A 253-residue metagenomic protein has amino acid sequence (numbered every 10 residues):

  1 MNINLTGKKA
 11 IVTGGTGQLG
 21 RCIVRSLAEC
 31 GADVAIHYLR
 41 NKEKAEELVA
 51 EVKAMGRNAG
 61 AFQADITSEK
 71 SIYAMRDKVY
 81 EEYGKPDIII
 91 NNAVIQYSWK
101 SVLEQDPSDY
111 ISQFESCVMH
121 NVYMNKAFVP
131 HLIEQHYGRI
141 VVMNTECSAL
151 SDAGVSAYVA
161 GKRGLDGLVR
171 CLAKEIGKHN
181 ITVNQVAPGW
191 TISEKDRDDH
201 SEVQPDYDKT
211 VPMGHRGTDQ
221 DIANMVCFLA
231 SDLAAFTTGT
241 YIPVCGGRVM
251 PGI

Functional and structural regions predicted by a protein language model:
N4, W99, L150, C227 (+1 more regions): Short C-terminal tail/terminal secondary-structure segment of NAD(P)H-dependent dehydrogenase/reductase domains
K9, T16-G17: Conserved glycine-rich cofactor-binding loop
K42, Q63-M75, P107, Q220-D221: The beta1-alpha1 cofactor-binding region of Rossmann-like NAD(H)/NADP(H)-dependent oxidoreductases
Y73, I95-I111, G154-A157, D196-S201: Conserved mid-core segment of classical short-chain dehydrogenase/reductases
D87, L103-V122, Y137, V141 (+2 more regions): Catalytic Tyr-X3-Lys loop
V94-Q96, D109, Q113, R139-G164 (+2 more regions): Catalytic loop of short-chain dehydrogenase/reductase
P130, K174-K178, A235: Alpha-helical segment proximal to the catalytic Tyr-Lys
A157, K178, Q185-V211, D221 (+1 more regions): A glycine/serine/threonine-rich, flexible loop-to-helix segment that serves as the NAD(P) cofactor-binding "lid"
